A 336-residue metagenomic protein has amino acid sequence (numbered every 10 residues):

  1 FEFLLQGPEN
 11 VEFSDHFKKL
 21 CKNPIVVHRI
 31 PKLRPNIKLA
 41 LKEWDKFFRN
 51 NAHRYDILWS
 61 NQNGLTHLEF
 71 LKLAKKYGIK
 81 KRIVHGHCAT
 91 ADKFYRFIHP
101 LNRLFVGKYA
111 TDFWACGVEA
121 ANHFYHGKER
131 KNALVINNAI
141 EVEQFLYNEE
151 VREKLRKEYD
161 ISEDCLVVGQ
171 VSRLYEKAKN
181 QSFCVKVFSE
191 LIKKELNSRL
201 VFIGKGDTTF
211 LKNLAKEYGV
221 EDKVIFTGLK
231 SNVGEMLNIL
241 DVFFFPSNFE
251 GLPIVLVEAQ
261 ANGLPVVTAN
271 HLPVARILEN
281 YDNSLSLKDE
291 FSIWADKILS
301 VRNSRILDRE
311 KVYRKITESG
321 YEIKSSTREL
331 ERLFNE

Functional and structural regions predicted by a protein language model:
F1-L39, G206-T208, L333: N-terminal strand-loop element at the rim of the active site of nucleotide-sugar-dependent glycosyltransferases
L4-L5, P265-A269: Short hydrophobic beta-strand element within catalytic cores of glycosyltransferases and related nucleotide-activated
E119, A139: Carbohydrate-associated surface elements
Q144, I306-E336: A charged, aromatic-enriched C-terminal amphipathic alpha-helix characteristic of glycosyltransferases across folds
L166, Q170-E190, L200, T209: A conserved mid-protein helix/loop that constitutes part of the nucleotide-sugar donor-binding site
K212-G228: Nucleotide-activated donor-binding/catalytic signature segment of Leloir-type glycosyltransferases, i.e., the conserved
L229, N248: Aromatic "clamp/platform" in nucleotide-sugar-dependent glycosyltransferases that forms part of the donor/acceptor
A275-N303: Change "using UDP/GDP/dTDP sugars" to "using nucleotide sugars
